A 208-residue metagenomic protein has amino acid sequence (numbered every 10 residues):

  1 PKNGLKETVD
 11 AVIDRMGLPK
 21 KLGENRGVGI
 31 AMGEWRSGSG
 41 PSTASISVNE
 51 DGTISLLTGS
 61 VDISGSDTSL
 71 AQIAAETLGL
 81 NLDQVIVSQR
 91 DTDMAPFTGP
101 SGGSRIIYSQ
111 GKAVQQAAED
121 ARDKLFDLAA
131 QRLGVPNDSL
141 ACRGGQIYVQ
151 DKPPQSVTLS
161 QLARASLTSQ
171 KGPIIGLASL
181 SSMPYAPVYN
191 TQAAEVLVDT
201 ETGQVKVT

Functional and structural regions predicted by a protein language model:
P1-L78, R90-T208: Cofactor-centric catalytic regions
